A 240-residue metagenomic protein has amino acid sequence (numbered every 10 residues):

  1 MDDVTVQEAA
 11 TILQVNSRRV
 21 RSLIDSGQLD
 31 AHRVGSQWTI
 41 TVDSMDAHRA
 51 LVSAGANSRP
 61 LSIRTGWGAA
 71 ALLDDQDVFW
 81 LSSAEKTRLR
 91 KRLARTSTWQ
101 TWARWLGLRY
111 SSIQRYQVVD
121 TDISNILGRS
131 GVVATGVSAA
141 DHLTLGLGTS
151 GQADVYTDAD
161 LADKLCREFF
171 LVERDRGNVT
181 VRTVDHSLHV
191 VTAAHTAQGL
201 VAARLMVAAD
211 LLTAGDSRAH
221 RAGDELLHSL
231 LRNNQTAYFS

Functional and structural regions predicted by a protein language model:
M1-R19, L23: Polyanion-binding surface elements
V4, S26, D30-S53: Short helix-start
I24-D25, L212: Alpha-helix C-terminal capping/helix-coil junction sites
D43-N57, V181-A193: Short amphipathic alpha-helical segments and their helix-coil junctions
M45-S82: A short, Lys/Arg-enriched interface patch at domain edges and termini
L72-L73, V78, S83, T87-S240: Phosphate-handling catalytic interfaces
